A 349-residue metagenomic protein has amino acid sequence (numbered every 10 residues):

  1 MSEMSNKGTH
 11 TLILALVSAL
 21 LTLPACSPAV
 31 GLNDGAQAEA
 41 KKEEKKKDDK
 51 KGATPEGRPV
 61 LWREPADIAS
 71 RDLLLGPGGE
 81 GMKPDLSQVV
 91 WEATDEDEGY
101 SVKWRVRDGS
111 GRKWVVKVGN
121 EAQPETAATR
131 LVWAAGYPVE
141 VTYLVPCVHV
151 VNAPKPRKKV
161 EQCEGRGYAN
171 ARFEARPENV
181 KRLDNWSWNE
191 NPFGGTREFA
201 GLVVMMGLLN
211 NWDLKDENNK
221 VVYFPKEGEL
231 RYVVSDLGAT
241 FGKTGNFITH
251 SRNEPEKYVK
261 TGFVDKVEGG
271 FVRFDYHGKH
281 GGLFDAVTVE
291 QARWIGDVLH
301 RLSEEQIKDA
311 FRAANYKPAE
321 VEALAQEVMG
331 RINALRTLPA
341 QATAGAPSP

Functional and structural regions predicted by a protein language model:
M1-T9: N-terminal secretory signal peptides that target proteins for export/translocation
G8, I13-T94, D108, E304-P349: Regulatory N- and C-terminal appendages and interdomain linkers associated with kinase/kinase-like NTP transferase
P77-W188: Conserved ATP-binding subdomain of kinase catalytic cores across diverse folds
K103, E125, T129, L202-M205 (+3 more regions): Extracytoplasmic/secreted envelope proteins and their assembly/folding machinery, especially bacterial periplasmic
V118-E121, E125, P192-G201, L208 (+6 more regions): Solvent-exposed, acidic/flexible segments
P124-E125, R130, K181-R252: Conserved kinase catalytic-core segment
W133, N210, R312: Short polybasic/polar patches that bind polyanions
K226-P349: C-terminal catalytic region of ATP-dependent kinase domains
